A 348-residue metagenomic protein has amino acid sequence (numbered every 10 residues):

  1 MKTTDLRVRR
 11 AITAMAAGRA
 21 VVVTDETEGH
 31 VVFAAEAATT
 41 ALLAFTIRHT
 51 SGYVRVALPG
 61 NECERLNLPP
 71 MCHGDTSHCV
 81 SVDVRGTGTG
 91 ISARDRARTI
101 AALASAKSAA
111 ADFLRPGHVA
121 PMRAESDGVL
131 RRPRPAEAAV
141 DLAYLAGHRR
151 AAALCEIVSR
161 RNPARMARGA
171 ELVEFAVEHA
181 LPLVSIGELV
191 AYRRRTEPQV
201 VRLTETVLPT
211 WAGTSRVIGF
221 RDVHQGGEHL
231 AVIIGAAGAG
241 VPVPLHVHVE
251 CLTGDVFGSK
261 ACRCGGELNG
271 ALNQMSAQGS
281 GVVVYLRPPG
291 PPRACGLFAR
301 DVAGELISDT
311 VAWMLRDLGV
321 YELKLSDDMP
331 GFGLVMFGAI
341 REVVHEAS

Functional and structural regions predicted by a protein language model:
M1-S348: Catalytic domains of riboflavin
